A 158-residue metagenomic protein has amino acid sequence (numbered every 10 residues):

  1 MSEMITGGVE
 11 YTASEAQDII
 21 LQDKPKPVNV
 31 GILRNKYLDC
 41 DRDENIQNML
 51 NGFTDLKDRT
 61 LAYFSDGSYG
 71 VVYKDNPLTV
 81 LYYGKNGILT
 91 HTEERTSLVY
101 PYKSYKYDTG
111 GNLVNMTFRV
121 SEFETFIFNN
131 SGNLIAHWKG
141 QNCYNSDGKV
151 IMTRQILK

Functional and structural regions predicted by a protein language model:
M1-L113, V120-S121, Q155-K158: N-terminal targeting and processing segments
S104-Y105, N115, T125, A136: Conserved positions within tandem-repeat grammars
F118, N133-G148: Short, exposed beta-strand-loop hairpins at the edges of beta-sheets in extracellular/periplasmic proteins
Y144-K158: Short, low-complexity, Pro/Ser/Thr/Gly-rich segments in the mature regions of secreted, periplasmic
